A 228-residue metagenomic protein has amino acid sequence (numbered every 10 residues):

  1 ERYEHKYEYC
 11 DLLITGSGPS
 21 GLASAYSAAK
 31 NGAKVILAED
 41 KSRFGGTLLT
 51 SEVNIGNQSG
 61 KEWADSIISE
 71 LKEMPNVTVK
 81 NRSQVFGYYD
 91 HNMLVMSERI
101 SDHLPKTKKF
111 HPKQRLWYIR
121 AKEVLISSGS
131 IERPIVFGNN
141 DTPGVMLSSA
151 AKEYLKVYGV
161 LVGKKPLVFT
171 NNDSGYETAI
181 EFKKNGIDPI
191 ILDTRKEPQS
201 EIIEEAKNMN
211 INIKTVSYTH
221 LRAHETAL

Functional and structural regions predicted by a protein language model:
E1-T15, K61, I68-K165: FAD-binding core/adjacent interface of flavoenzyme oxidoreductases
C10-L71, E153-V157, L161-N212: Beta1-alpha1 glycine-rich phosphate/pyrophosphate-binding loop at the start of Rossmann-like nucleotide-binding domains
G46, Y88-D90, Q199-S200, R222: Short secondary-structure boundary/hinge segments and terminal tails
T215-Y218: Short, compositionally biased segments
H220-L228: Single conserved hydrophobic/aromatic residue that forms the stacking wall/gate of nucleotide- or nucleobase-binding
